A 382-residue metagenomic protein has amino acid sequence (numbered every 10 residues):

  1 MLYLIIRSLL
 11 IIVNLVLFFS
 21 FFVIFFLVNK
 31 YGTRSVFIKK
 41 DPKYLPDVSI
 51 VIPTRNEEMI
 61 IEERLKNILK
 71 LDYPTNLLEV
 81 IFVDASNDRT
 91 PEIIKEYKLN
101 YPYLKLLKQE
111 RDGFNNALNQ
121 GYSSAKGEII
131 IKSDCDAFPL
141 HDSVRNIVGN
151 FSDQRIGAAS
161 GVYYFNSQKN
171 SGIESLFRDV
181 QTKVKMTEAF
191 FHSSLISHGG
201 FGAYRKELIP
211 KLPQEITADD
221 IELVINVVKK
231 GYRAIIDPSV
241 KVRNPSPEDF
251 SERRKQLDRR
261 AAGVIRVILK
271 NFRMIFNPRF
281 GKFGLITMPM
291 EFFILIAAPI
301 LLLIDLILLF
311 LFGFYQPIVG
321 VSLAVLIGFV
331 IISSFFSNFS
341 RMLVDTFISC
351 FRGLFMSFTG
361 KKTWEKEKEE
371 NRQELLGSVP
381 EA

Functional and structural regions predicted by a protein language model:
V23-D47, E252, K270-T287, L326-A382: Juxtamembrane C-terminal module of membrane proteins
P46-S49, E79, E222: Cell-envelope/extracellular polymer assembly enzymes that use nucleotide-activated donors
M59-E63, L77, D88-Y97, D142: Acidic helix N-cap motif at the loop->helix transition within catalytic regions of sugar-transfer enzymes
K66-L77: Short, acidic, metal-binding catalytic loop of nucleotide-sugar glycosyltransferases
N67, V83-E92, E110-D112, A137: A conserved acidic beta->alpha catalytic loop
E110, N115-A117, H141-I216: Long helical/loop segments within the catalytic core of UDP-sugar-dependent glycosyltransferases, especially the large
I130: Short aromatic/hydrophobic "clamp" motif used to bind/position activated sugar donors
F151-Q181, E215-I216, V224-T287, D345-I348 (+1 more regions): Catalytic donor/gating beta->alpha subdomain of glycosyltransferases that bind UDP-sugars
